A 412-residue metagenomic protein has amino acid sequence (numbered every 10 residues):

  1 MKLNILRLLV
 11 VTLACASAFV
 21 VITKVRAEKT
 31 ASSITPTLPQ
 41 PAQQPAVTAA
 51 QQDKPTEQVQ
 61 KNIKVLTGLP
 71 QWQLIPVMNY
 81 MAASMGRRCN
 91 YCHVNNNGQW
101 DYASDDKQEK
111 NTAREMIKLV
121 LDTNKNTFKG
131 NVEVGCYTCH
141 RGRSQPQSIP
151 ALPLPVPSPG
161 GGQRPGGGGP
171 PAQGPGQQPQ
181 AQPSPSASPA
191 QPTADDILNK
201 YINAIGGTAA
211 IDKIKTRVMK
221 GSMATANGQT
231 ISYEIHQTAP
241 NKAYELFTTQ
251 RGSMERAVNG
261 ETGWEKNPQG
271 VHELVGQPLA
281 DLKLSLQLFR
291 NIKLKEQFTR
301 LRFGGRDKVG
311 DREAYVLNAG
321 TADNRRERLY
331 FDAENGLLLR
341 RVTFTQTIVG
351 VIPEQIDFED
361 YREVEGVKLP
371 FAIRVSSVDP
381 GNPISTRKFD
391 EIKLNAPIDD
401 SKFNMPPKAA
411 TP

Functional and structural regions predicted by a protein language model:
M1-E28: Sec-dependent N-terminal signal peptides
S32-I197: Sequence context surrounding c-type heme c attachment/ligation sites in exported
A103-A113, Q277-S285, Q346-D357: An anionic, turn-rich surface loop/hairpin at beta-sheet edges that serves as a generic interaction/coordination patch
A190, A210-K215, G228, V349-V351 (+1 more regions): Edge/loop elements at the starts and ends of beta-strands within beta-rich repeat scaffolds
D196-V271, E296-K308, T321: N-terminal mature ectodomain segment of secretory-pathway/periplasmic proteins
Q250-G252, G310-A409: Gly/Pro-enriched, hydrophobic low-complexity segments that function as extracytoplasmic propeptides/linkers
W264-R290: Acidic/charged, solvent-exposed loop-and-adjacent secondary-structure segments enriched in E/D, K/R, S/T, and G/P
D281-N318, L337-R340: Short, conserved active-site entrance elements at the starts or edges of catalytic domains
